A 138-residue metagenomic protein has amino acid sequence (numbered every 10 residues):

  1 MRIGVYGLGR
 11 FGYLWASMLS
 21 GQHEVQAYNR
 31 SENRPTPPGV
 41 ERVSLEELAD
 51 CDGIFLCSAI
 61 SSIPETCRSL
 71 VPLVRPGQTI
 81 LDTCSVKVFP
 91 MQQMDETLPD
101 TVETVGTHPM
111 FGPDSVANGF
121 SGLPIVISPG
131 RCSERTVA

Functional and structural regions predicted by a protein language model:
M1-S44: NAD(P)+-binding Rossmann beta1-loop-alpha1 motif at the extreme N-terminus of oxidoreductases
E32-P37, F89-P90, R135: Short, charged/polar "capping" segments at the starts of alpha-helices and the immediately preceding loops
E46-V71: Rossmann-like NAD(P)-binding element
S58-I60, S85, G130: Short glycine-/small-residue-rich Rossmann-like dinucleotide-binding loops
V74-P90: ADP-ribose/adenylate-binding Rossmann-like module
P90-V137: Rossmann-fold dinucleotide-binding core
